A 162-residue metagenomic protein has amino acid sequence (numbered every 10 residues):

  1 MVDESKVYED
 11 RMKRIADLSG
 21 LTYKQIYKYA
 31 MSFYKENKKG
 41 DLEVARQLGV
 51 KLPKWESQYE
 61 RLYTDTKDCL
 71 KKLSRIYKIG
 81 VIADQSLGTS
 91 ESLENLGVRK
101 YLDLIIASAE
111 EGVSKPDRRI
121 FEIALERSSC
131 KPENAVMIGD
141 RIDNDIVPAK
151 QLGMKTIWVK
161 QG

Functional and structural regions predicted by a protein language model:
M1-K72, T89-E91: N-terminal helical cap/lid subdomain that shapes the substrate entry/recognition surface in HAD-like hydrolases
K67, K71-K72, Y77-G162: Asp-based, Mg2+/Mn2+-dependent phosphohydrolase catalytic module
